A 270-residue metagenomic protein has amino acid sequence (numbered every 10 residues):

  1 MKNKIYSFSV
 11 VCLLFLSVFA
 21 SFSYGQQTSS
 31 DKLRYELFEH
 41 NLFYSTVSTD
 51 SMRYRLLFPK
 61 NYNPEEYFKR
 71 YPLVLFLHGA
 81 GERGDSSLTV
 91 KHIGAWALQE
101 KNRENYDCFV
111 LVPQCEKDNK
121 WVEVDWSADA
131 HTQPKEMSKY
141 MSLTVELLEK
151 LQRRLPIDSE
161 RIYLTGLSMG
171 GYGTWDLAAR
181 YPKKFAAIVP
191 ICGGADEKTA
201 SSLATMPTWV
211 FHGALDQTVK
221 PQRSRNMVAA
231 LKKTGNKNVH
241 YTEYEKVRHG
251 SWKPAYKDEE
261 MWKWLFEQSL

Functional and structural regions predicted by a protein language model:
M1-T28: Bacterial Sec-dependent N-terminal signal peptides
F22-L73, C108, Y140, T165 (+5 more regions): A domain-start/cap signature at the N-terminus of enzymes
Y62-K69, W121-S168: Gly/Ser-rich "nucleophile elbow"/oxyanion-hole loop immediately N-terminal to the catalytic nucleophile in hydrolases
L77-H78, H212: The conserved beta1-alpha1 loop
A80-M141: Active-site machinery of serine-nucleophile hydrolases
Q152-R154, S159-S202: Primarily recognizes the serine-hydrolase "nucleophile elbow" in alpha/beta-hydrolase and SGNH/GDSL folds
P207-F211, L215-L270: C-terminal catalytic histidine-bearing segment of alpha/beta-hydrolase fold enzymes
